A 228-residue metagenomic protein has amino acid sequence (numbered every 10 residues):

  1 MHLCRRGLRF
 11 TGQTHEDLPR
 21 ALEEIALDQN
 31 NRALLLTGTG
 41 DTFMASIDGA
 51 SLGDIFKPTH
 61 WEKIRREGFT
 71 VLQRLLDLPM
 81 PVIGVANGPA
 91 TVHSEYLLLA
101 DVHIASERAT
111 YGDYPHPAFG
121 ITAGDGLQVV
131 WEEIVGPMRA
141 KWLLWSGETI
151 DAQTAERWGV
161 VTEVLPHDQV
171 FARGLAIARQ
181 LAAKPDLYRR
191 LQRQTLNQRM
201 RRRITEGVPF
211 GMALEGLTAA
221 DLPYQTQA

Functional and structural regions predicted by a protein language model:
M1-T39: Conserved CoA-thioester-binding segment of acyl-CoA-metabolizing enzymes
N30, T37-V71, F119: Glycine- (often His-adjacent) and acidic-residue-rich active-site loop that binds/positions the CoA thioester
L36, D48, Y96-L98, A155 (+1 more regions): Hydrophobic/aromatic residues within transmembrane alpha-helices of multi-pass small-molecule transporters
F43, A50-S51, G147-A152, A172 (+2 more regions): C-terminal alpha-helix plus adjacent terminal tail
F69-A118: Glycine-rich beta-to-alpha active-site loop
D101-G124, V161-R173: Gly/Pro- and small hydrophobic-enriched strand-loop and loop-to-helix capping segments that sit at the rims
D101-V102, W142, S146-E148, T154 (+2 more regions): Well-ordered beta-strand positions
Q128-M138: Hydrophobic, secondary-structure "cap" segments at the distal end of domains
